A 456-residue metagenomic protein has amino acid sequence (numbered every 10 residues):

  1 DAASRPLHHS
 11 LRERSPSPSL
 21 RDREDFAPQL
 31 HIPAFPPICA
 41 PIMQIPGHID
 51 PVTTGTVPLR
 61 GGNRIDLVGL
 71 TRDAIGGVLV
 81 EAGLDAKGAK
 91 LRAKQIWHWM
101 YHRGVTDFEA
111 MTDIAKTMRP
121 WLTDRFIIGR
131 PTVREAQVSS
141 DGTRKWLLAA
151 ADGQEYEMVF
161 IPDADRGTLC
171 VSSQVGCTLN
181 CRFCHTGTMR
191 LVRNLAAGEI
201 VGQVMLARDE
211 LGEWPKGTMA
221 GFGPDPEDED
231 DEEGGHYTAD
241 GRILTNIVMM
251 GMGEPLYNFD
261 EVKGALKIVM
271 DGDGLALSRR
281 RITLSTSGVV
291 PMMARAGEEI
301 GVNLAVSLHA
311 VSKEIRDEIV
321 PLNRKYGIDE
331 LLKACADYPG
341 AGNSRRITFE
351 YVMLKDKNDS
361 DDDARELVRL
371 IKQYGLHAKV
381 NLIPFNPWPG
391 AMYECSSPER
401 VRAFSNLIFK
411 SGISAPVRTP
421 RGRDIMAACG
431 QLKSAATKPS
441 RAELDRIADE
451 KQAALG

Functional and structural regions predicted by a protein language model:
D1, F26, H31-Y156, P162 (+3 more regions): Auxiliary Fe-S-binding modules of radical SAM enzymes
D1-R14, L20-Q29, Q44: A cross-taxon signal for low-complexity, glycine/charged-rich
R5, P162-E213, E229: Canonical Radical SAM [4Fe-4S] cluster-binding loop centered on the CxxxCxxC motif and its immediate flanking residues
S17, S139, S172-S173, S285 (+1 more regions): Short linear Ser/Thr-Pro motifs
R144, Y156, G167-V171, L179 (+1 more regions): Generic beta-strand structural signal
F160-I161, E261: Residue-level structural signal for beta-strand termini and adjacent loop
D209-T218, G234-L407, S411, P416: Conserved AdoMet/S-adenosylmethionine-binding subsite of the radical SAM
